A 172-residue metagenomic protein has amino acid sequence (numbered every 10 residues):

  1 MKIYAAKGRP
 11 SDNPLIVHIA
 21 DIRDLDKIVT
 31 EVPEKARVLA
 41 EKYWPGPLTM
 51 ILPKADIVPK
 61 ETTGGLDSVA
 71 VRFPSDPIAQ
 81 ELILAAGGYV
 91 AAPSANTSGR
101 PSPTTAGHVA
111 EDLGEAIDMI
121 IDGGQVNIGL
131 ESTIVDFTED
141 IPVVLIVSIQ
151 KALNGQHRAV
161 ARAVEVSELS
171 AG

Functional and structural regions predicted by a protein language model:
M1-G172: Active-site-adjacent structural elements in enzyme catalytic cores
